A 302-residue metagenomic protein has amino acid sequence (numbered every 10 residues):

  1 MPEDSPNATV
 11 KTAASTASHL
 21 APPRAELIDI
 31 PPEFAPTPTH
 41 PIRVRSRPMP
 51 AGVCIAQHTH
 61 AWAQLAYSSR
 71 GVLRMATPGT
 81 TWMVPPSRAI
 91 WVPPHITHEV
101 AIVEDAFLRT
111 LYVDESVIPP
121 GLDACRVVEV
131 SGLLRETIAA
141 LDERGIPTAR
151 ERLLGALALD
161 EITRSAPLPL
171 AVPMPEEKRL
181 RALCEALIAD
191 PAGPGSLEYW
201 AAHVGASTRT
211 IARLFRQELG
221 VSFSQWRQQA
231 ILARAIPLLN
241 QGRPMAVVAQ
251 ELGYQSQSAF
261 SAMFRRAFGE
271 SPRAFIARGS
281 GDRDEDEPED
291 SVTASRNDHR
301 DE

Functional and structural regions predicted by a protein language model:
M1-V72: Generic protein-terminus/edge-of-domain signal
I55, R70-A76, A89-I90, H98: Short beta-strand segments in beta-sandwich/barrel cores
G79-P94: Short acidic-glycine-tyrosine-enriched beta hairpin
S87, I211, F215, A259-F260 (+1 more regions): Short hydrophobic/aromatic patch on the recognition helix
H95-C125: Ligand-binding loop in jelly-roll beta-barrel domains
V127-P194, E198-A202: An amphipathic alpha-helical interaction segment
P173-Q225, Q241-Q255: DNA-binding recognition helix and immediately preceding turn/loop of helix-turn-helix/winged-helix domains
E198, Q217-Q257, S261, A277-E302: Terminal helix-turn-helix DNA-binding modules in bacterial transcription factors
